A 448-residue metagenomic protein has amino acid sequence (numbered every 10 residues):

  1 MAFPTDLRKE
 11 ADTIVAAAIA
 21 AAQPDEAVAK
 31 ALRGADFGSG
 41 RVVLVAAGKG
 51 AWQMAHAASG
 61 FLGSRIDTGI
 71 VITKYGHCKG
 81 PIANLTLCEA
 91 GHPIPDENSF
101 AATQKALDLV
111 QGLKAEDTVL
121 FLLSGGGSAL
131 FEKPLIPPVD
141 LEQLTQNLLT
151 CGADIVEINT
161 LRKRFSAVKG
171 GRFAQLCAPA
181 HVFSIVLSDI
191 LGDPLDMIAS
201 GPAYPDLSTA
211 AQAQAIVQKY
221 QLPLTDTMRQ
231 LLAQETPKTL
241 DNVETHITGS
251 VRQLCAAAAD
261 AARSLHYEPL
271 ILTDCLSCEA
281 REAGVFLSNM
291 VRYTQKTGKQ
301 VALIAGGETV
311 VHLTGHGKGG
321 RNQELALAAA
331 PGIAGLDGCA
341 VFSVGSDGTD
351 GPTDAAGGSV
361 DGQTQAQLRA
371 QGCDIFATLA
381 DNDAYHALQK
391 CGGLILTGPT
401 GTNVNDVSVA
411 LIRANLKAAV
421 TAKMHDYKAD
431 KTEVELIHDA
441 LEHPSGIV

Functional and structural regions predicted by a protein language model:
M1-V45, Q53-M54: An N-terminal, well-structured beta->alpha segment
M54-C78: Active-site cofactor/substrate anionic-group-binding motifs, chiefly glycine- and Lys/Arg-rich phosphate-binding loops
A57-I66, N84-L87, L107, Q111 (+6 more regions): A glycine- and small-aliphatic-rich helix-loop capping segment at beta-alpha/alpha-beta transitions that lines
I72-A115, V156-E157, L161-R162: Glycine-rich oxoanion-binding loops at beta->alpha junctions
P137-P223: Internal gly/pro-rich beta-alpha loop/helix module that stabilizes soluble enzyme cofactors or their anionic handles
A180-F183, P205-F286, M290, Q295: Accessory alpha-helical/coil subdomains and C-terminal extensions that flank or cap enzyme catalytic cores
L327-V420: Internal helix-turn-beta structural module
K423-E433: Short, low-complexity, charge-dense intrinsically disordered segments
